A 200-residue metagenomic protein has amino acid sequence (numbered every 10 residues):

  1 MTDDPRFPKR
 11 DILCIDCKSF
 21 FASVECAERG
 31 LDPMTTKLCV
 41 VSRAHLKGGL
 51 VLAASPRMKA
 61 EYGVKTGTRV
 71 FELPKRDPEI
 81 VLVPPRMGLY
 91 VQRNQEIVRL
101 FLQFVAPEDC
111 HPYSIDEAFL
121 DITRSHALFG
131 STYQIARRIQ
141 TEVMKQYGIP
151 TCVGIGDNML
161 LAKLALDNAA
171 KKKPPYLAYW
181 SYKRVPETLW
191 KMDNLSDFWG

Functional and structural regions predicted by a protein language model:
M1-I115, F119: Residues that scaffold, gate, or flank divalent-cation-dependent active/transport sites
P5-F7, C14, M192, D197-G200: DNA-contacting surface of Y-family translesion DNA polymerases
I12, P112, P150, F198-G200: Residue-level signal for helical boundary/lining positions with a hydrophobic bias
K18, Y62, V153-I155, W199: Short glycine-rich loop/turn motifs that provide flexible caps or phosphate-binding loops at active sites
S23-E25, T123, L161: Active-site-proximal flexible loops/turns
I115-D121, D157-A162: Short, conserved phosphate-binding/catalytic loop or strand-edge motifs used in phosphoryl-/nucleotidyl-transfer
H126-F129: Short, charged/polar, Gly/Pro-enriched secondary-structure boundary elements
S131-D197: Long, highly charged, low-complexity intrinsically disordered interaction regions that mediate electrostatic DNA/RNA
